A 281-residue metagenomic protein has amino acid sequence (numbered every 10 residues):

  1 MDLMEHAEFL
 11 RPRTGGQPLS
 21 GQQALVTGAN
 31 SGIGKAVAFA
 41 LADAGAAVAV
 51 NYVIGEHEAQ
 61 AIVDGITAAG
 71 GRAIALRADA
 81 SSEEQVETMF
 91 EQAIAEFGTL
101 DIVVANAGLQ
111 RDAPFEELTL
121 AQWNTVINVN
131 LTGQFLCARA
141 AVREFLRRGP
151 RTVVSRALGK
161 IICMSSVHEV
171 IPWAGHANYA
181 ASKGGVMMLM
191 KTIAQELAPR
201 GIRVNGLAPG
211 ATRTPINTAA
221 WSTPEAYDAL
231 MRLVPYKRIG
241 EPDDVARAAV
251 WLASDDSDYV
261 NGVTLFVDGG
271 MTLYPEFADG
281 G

Functional and structural regions predicted by a protein language model:
D2-T14, I171, V250, N261-G281: Short C-terminal tail/terminal secondary-structure segment of NAD(P)H-dependent dehydrogenase/reductase domains
Q23, N30-S31: Conserved glycine-rich cofactor-binding loop
P114-F115, Q122-I127, L230: Substrate-binding pocket helix/loop in short-chain dehydrogenase/reductase
A138, S182, M190: Active-site helix of classical SDR
R143, Q195-P199, D258: Alpha-helical segment proximal to the catalytic Tyr-Lys
S166: Residue(s) in the substrate-gating loop at a strand-loop-helix junction that position the organic substrate next
I202, R238-V267, T272: C-terminal substrate-recognition "lid" of short-chain dehydrogenase/reductases
